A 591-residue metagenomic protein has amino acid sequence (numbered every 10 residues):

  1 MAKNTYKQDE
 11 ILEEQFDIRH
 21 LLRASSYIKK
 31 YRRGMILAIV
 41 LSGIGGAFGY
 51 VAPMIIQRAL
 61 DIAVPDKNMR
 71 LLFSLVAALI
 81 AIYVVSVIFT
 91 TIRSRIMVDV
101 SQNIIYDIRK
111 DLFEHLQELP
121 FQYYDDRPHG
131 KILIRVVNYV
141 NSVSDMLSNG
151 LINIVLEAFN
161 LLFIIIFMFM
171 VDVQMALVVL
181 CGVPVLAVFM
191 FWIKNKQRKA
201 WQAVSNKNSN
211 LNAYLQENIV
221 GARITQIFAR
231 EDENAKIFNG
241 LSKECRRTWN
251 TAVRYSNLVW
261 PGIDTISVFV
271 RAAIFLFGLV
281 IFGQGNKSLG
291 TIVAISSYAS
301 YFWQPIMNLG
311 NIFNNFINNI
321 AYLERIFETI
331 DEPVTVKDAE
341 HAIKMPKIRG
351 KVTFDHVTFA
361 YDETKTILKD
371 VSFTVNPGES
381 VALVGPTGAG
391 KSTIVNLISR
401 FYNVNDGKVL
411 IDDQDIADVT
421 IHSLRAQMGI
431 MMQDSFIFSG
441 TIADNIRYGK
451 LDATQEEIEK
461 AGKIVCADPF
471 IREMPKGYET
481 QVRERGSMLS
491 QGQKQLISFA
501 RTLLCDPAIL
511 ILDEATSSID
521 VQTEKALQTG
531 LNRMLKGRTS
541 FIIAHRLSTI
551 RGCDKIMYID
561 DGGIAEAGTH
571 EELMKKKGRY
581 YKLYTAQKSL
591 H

Functional and structural regions predicted by a protein language model:
M1-G49, V64, N68-L75, R93-M97 (+12 more regions): Membrane-integrated ABC transporters
K3-E14, Q102, K110-V140, A213-I237 (+5 more regions): Short intracellular "coupling" helices and adjacent cytoplasmic loop segments at the cytosolic face of multi-pass
H20, I28, R93, M97-S101 (+3 more regions): Juxtamembrane loop-to-helix connectors within ABC transporter transmembrane domains
R33, F121-Q122, N138-L147, L151 (+7 more regions): An intracellular "coupling" helix at the cytosolic face of ABC transporter transmembrane type-1 domains
M35-F89, I96, F169-Q174, G285-L289: Transmembrane helix-loop-helix hairpins at lipid-water interfaces of multipass membrane proteins, especially the type-1
V40, F48, A52, A77 (+4 more regions): Hydrophobic alpha-helical transmembrane segments of ABC transporter permease domains
V64-L75, F167-C181, T251, Y255-E324 (+1 more regions): Helix-loop-helix
D331, D338-A339, M345-H591: ABC-type nucleotide-binding domain
